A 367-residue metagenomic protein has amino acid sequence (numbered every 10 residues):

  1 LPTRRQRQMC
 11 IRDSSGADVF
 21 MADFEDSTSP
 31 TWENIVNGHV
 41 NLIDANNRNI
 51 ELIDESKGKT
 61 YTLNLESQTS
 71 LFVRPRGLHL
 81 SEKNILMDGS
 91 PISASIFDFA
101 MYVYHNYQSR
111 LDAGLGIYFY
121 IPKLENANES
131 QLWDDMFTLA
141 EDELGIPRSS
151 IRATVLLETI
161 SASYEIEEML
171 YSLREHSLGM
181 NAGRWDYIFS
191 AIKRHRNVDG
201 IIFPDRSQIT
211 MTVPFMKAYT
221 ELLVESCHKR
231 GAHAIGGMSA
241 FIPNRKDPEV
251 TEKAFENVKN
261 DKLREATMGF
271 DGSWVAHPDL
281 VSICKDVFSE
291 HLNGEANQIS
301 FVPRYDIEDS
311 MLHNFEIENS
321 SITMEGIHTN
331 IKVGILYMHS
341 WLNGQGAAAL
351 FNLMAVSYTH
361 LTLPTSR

Functional and structural regions predicted by a protein language model:
P2-T3, R7, I11, H360 (+1 more regions): Single conserved hydrophobic/aromatic residue that forms the stacking wall/gate of nucleotide- or nucleobase-binding
S14-M21: Catalytic domains of carbohydrate-active enzymes, especially glycoside hydrolases
M21, T28, E33, N47-L361 (+1 more regions): Conserved alpha/beta-domain cores
V36-N46: Active-site-surrounding "flap" and adjacent substrate/cofactor-binding loops of secreted or lumenal enzymes, prototyped
